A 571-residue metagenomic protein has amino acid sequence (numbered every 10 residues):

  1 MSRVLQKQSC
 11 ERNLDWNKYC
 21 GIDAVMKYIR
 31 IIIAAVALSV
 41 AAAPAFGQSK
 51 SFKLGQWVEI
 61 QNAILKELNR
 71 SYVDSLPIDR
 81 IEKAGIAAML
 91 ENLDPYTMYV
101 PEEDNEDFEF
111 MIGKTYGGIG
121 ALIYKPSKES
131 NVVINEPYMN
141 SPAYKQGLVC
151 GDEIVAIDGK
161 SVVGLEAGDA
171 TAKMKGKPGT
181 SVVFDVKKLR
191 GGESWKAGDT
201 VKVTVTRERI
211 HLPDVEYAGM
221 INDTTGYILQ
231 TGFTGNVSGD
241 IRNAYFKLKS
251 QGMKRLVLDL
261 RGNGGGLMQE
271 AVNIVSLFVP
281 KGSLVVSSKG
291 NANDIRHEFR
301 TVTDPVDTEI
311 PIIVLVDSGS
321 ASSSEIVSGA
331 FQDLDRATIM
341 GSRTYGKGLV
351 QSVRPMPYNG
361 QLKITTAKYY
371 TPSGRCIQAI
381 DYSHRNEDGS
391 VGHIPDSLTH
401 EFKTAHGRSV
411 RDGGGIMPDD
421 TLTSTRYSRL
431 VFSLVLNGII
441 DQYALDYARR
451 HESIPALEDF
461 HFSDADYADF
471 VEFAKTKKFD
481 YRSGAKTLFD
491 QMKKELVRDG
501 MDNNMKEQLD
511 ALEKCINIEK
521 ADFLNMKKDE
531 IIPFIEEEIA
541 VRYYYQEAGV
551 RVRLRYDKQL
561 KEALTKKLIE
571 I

Functional and structural regions predicted by a protein language model:
M1-V4, S9-S51: Bacterial Sec-dependent N-terminal signal peptides
F46-W57, Q61, L65-I78, V133-E136 (+3 more regions): Cleft-lining beta-strand/loop regions that shape enzyme active-site pockets
N69-V133, S181-Y217, R553-K561, I571: Extended, small/polar residue-biased N-terminal targeting/export presequences and adjacent propeptide/linker tracts
G151-E153: Structural motif
V155-A156, V286, T338, K363 (+2 more regions): Hydrophobic beta-strand signal
S323, D335, S342, G346-H400: Polar, glycine-rich mid-to-C-terminal structural blocks that act as macromolecule-binding/assembly scaffolds
C376-S383, E387-I571: Conserved functional hotspot residues or short segments at active or partner-binding sites across diverse domains
